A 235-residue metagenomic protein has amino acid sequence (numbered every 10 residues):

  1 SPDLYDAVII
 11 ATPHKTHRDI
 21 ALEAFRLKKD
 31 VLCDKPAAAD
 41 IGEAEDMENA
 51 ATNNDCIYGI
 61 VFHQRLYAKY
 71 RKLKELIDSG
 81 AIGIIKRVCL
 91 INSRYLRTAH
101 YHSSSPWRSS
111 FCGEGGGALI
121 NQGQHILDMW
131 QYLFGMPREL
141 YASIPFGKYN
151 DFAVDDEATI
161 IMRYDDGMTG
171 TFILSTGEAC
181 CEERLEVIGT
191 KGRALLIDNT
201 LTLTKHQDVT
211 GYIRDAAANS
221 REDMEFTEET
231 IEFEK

Functional and structural regions predicted by a protein language model:
S1-D3: Short amphipathic alpha-helix with an adjacent loop that forms part of the alpha/beta core around
A7, P13-H14, R18-R65, G80: Beta-strand-loop-alpha-helix segment that lines the small-molecule cofactor/substrate pocket of alpha/beta enzymes
A11-T12, N92: Glycine-rich, N-terminal phosphate-binding loop of Rossmann-like dinucleotide-binding domains
K28, S104-G113, E222-E228: Short glycine/proline- and charge-enriched loop/turn segments that cap or connect secondary-structure elements
L32, I57-G59, C89, Y141 (+2 more regions): Structural detector of well-ordered beta-strand residues that form the stable sheet scaffold of enzyme domains
Q64-D151: Predominantly a Rossmann-like dinucleotide-binding segment in NAD(P)-dependent oxidoreductases
N121, L127-T202: Contiguous beta-strand/loop segments that form the cofactor/metal-binding neighborhood of enzyme cores
E186-K235: C-terminal glycine/acidic-rich active-site capping loop/insertion
